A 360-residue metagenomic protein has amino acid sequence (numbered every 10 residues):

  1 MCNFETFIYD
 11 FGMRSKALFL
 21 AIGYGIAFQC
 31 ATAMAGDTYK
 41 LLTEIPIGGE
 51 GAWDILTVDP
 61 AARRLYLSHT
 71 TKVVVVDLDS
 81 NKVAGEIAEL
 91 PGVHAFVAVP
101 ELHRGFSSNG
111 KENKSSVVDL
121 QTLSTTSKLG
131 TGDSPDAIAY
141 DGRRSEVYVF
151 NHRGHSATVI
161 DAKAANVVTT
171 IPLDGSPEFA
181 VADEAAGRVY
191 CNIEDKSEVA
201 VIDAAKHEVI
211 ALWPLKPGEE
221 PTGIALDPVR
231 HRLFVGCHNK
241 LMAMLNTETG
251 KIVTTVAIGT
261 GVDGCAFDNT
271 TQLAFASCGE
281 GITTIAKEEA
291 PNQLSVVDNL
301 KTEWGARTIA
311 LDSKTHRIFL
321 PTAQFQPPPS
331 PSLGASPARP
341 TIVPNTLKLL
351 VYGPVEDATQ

Functional and structural regions predicted by a protein language model:
M1, K16, A35-G36: Low-complexity, intrinsically disordered regions enriched in charged/polar residues
N3, Y9-D10: Short, positively charged and aromatic/hydrophobic N-terminal segments
T6, F19-I22, E44: Residue-level detector of transmembrane insertion/anchoring sites
K16-Q29: Bacterial N-terminal signal peptides
A33-Q360: Predominantly soluble domains enriched in secretory-pathway, periplasmic, or organellar proteins
